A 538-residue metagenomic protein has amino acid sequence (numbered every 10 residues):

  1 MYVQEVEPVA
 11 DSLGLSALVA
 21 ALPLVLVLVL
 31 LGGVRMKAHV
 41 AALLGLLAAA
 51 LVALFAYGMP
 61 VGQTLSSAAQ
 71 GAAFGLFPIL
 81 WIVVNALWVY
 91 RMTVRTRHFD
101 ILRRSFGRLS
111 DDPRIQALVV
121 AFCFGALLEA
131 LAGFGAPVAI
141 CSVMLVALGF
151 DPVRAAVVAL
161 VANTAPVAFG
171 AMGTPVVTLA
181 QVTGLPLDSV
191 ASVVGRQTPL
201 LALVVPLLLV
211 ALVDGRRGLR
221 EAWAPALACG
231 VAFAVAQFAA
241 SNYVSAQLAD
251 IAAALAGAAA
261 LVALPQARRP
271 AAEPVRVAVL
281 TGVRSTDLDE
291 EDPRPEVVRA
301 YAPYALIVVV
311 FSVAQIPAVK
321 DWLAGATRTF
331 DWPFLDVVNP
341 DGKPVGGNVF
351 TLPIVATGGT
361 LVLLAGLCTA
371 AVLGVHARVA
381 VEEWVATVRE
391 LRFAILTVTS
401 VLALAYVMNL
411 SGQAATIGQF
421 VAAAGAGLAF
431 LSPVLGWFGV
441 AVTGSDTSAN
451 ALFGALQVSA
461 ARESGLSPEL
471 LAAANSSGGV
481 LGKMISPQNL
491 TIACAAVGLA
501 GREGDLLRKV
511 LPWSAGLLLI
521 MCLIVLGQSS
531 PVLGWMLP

Functional and structural regions predicted by a protein language model:
P8-L22, G75-I79, L131-P137, D188-L203 (+3 more regions): Structural signature of hydrophobic alpha-helical transmembrane segments
L15-S16, V27-Q63, V84-T96, L264-A271 (+3 more regions): Structural signal for alpha-helical transmembrane segments and their membrane-water exit/capping regions in multi-pass
F77-I79, Y90-R97, L127-P137, A165-G173 (+4 more regions): Short helix-coil transition sites and intra-membrane helix breaks within transmembrane domains of multi-pass
D112-V143, A147, V167, I395-M408 (+1 more regions): Hydrophobic alpha-helical transmembrane segments of multi-pass integral membrane proteins, predominantly secondary
R114-A126, P152-A165, D188-P206, T399-S400 (+2 more regions): Alpha-helical transmembrane segments of multi-pass membrane proteins
M172-A278, S477-P538: Juxtamembrane and boundary regions of transmembrane helices in multi-pass small-molecule transporters and channels
F238-A326: Active-site loops and adjacent core secondary-structure elements that bind or stabilize anionic groups
E290-L435, G439: Transmembrane helical segments that form the transport core of multi-pass membrane transport proteins
